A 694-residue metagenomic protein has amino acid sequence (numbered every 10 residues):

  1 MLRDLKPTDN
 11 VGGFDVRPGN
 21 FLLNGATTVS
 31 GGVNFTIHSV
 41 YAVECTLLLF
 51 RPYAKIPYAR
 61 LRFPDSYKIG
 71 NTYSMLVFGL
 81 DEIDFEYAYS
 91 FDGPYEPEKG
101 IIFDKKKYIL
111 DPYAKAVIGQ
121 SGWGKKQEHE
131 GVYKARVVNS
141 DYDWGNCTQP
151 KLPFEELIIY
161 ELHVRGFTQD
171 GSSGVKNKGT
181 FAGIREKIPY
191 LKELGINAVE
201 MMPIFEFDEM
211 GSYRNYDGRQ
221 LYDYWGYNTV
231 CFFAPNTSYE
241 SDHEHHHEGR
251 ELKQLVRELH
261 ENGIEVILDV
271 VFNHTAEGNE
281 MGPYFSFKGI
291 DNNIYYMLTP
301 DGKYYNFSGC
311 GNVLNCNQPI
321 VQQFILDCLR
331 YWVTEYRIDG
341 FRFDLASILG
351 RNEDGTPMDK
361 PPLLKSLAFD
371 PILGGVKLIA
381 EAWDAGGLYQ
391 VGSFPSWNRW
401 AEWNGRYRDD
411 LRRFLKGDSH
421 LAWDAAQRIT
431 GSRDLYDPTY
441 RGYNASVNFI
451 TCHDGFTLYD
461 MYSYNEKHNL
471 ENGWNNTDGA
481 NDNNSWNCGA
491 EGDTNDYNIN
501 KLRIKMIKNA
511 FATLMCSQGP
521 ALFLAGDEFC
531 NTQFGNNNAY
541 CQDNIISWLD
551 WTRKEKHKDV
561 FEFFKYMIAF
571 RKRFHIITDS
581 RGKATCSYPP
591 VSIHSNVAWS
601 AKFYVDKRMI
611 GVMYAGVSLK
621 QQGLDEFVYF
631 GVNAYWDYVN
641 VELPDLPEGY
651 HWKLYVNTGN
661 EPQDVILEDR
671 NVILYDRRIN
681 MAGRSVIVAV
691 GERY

Functional and structural regions predicted by a protein language model:
M1-Y160, R165, E186, L191 (+3 more regions): Carbohydrate-interacting/catalytic domains
L48, E98-F103, G171-V175, P203 (+6 more regions): Short, solvent-exposed loop/turn and secondary-structure capping segments
Y87, F91-N146, E209-T229, M281-K303 (+1 more regions): Core domains of carbohydrate- and sulfate-ester-processing enzymes
A114-V117, R337, E353-D354, D359-A525 (+8 more regions): Conserved alpha/beta catalytic core and glycan-binding cleft of carbohydrate-active enzymes
I158-Y160, V199, V266-L268, F341 (+2 more regions): Hydrophobic faces of well-ordered beta-strands that scaffold small-molecule active sites in alpha/beta enzyme cores
H163-A182, E186-I338, L345-F369, L435: Substrate-binding/active-site clefts of carbohydrate-active enzymes
G171-R185, Y464-N469, Q663-Y675: Short, polar loop/linker segments at the starts of domains and inter-domain junctions
M202-E209, V270-N279, L345-G350, A380-G386 (+2 more regions): Short, solvent-exposed turn/loop segments enriched in Gly/Ser/Thr/Pro and often Arg
